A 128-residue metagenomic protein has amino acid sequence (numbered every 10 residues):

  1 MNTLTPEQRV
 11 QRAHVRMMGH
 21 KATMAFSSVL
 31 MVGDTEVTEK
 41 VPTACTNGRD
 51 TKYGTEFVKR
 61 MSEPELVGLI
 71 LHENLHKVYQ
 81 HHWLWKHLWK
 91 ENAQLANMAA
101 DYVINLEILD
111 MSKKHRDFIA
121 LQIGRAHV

Functional and structural regions predicted by a protein language model:
M1-E65, N74-R125: Short, functionally important secondary-structure microenvironments
I70-L71: Structural preference for long, well-ordered alpha-helical segments in enzyme cores
